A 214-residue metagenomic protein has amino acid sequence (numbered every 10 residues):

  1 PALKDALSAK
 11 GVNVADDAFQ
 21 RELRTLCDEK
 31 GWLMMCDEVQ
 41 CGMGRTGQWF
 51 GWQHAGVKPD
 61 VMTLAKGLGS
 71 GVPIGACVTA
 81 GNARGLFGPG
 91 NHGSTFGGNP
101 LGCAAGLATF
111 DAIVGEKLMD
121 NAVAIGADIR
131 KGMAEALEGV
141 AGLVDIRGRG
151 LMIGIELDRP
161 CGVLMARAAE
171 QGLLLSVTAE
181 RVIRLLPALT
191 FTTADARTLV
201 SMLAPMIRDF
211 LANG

Functional and structural regions predicted by a protein language model:
P1-G214: Conserved N-terminal phosphate-binding loop of PLP-dependent enzymes in the Aspartate aminotransferase
